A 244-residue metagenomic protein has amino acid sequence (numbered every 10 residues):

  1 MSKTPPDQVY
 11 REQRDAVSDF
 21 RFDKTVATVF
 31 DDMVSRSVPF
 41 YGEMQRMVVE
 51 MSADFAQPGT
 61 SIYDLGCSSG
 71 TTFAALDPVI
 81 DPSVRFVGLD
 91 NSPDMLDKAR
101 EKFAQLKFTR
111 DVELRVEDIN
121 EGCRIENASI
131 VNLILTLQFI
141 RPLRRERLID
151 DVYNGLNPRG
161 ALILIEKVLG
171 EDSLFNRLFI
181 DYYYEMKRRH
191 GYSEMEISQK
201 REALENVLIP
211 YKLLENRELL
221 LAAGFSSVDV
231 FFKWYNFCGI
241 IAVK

Functional and structural regions predicted by a protein language model:
M1-V29: N-terminal, positively charged/glycine-rich alpha-helical extensions of SAM-dependent methyltransferases
F40-P58: Conserved alpha-helix/loop element of class I SAM-dependent methyltransferases that forms part of the SAM/SAH-binding
G59-S68: Conserved class I S-adenosyl-L-methionine
Y63, T72-E121: Class I SAM-dependent methyltransferase SAM/SAH-binding core
N132: A conserved beta-strand element that flanks and buttresses the S-adenosyl-L-methionine
E146-P158: A short glycine-rich, Lys/Arg-flanked "PGG" loop and its adjoining helix->strand segment in the class I
I163-R189: Conserved class I S-adenosyl-L-methionine
V207-A223: Short alpha-helix
